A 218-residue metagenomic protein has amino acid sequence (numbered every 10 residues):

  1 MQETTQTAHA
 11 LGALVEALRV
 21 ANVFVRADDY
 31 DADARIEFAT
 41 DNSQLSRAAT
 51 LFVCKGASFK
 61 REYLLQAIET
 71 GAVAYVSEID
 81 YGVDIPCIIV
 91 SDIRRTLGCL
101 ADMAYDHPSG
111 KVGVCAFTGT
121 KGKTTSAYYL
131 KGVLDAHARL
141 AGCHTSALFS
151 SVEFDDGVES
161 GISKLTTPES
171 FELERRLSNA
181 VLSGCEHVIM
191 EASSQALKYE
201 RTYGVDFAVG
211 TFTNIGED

Functional and structural regions predicted by a protein language model:
M1-C99, M103: N-terminal leader/targeting and accessory segments in enzymes
C99-D218: Phosphate-binding loop of NTP-binding sites
